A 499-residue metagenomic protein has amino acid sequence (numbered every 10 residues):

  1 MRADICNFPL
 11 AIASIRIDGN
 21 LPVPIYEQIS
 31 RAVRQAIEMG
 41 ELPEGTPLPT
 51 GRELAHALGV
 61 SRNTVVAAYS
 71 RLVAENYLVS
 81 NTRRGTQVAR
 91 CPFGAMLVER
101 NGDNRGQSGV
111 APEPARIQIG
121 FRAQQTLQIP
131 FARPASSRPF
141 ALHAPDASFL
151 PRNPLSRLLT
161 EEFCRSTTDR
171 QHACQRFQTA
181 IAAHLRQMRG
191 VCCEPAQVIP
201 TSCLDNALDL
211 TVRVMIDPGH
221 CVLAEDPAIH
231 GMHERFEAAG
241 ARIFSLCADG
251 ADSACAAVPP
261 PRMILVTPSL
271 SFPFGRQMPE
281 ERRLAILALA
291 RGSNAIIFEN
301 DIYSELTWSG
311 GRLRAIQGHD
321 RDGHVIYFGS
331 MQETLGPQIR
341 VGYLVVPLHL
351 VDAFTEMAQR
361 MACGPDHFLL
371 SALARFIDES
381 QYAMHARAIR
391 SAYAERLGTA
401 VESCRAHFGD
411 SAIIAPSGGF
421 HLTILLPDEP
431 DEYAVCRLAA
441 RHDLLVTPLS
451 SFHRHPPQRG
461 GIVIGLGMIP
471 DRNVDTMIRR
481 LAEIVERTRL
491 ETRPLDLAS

Functional and structural regions predicted by a protein language model:
M1-T160, T355, Q359-D366, A374-I377 (+9 more regions): N-terminal basic, amphipathic alpha-helical segments
L78, C221, R242, I296 (+1 more regions): Residue-level detector of anion-binding/catalytic polar loops
V79-N81, C193, V446-T447: Short beta-strand "wing" residues that participate in macromolecule-binding interfaces
P145, P268-F272, E333, I469: Short glycine-rich anion-binding loops that position phosphate/pyrophosphate groups of nucleotides and phosphorylated
E162-S293, S304-L306, G311-D320, I326 (+3 more regions): Conserved core of the PLP fold type I
N300: Glycine-centered flexible beta-alpha turn that most often forms the glycine-rich phosphate-binding loop
R321-S391, G398: Conserved core segment of the aminotransferase class I/II
M331, D410-S411, L449-R454: Short, solvent-exposed loop/turn elements at beta->coil junctions and helix N-caps that rim active or binding pockets
